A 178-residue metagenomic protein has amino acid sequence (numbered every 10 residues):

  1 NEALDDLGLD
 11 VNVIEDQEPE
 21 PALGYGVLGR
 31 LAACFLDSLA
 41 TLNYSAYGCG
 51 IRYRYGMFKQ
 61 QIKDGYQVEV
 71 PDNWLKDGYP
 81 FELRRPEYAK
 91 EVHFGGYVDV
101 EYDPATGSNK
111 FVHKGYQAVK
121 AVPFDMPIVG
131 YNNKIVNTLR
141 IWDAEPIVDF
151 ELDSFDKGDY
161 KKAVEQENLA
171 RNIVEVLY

Functional and structural regions predicted by a protein language model:
N1-Y178: A conserved ligand/cofactor-binding region detector
